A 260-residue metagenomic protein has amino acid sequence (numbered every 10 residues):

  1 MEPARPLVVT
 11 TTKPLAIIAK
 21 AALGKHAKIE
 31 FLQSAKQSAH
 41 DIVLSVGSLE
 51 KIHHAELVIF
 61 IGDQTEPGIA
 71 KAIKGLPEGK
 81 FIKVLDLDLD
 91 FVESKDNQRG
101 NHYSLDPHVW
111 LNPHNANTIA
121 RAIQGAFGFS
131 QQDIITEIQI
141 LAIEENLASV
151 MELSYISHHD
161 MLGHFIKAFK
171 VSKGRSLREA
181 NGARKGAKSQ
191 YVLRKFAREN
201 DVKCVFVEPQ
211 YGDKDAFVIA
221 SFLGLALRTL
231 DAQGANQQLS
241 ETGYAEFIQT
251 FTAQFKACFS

Functional and structural regions predicted by a protein language model:
M1-S260: Extracytoplasmic metal-acquisition and chelation regions
